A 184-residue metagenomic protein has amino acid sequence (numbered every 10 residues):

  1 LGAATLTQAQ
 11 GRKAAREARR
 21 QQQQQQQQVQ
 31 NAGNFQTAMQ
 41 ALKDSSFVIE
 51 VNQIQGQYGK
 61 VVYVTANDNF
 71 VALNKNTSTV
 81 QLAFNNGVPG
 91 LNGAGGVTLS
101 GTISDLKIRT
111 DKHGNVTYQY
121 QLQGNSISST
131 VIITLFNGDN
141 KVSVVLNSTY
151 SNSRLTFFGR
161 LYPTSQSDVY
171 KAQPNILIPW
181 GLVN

Functional and structural regions predicted by a protein language model:
L1-R16: Bacterial Sec-dependent N-terminal signal peptides
A3, T79-Q81, D139: Long low-complexity intrinsically disordered regions
A15-P89, L155-F157, S165-N184: N-terminal secretory signal peptides
N34, Y63-N67, S100-T102, G114 (+1 more regions): Residues that act as N-cap/strand-start positions at coil-to-secondary-structure junctions
E50, V62, L99, L122-G124 (+1 more regions): Structural signature for solvent-exposed beta-strand/loop edge elements and short helix-capping sites, enriched
V71-N115: Mature extracytoplasmic domains of secretory-pathway proteins
D105-P174: Helix-rich interaction surfaces within compact, conserved domain-sized segments that mediate assembly or partner
